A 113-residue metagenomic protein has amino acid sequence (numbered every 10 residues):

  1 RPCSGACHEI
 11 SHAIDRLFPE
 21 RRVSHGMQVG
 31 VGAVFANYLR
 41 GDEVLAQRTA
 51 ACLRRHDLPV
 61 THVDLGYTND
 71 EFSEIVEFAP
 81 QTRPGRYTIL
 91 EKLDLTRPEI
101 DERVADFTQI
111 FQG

Functional and structural regions predicted by a protein language model:
R1-Y67: Active-site segments that bind and position negatively charged phosphate/pyrophosphate groups
D42-G113: C-terminal charged capping/lid subdomain of soluble metabolic enzymes
